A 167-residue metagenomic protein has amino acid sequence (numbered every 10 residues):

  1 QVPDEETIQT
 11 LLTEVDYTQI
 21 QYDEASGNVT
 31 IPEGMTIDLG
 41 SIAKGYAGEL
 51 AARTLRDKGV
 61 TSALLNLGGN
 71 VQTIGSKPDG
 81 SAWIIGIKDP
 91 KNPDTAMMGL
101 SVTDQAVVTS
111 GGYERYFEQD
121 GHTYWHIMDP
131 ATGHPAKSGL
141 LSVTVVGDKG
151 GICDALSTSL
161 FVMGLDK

Functional and structural regions predicted by a protein language model:
Q1-K167: Mature catalytic core of soluble alpha/beta enzymes
